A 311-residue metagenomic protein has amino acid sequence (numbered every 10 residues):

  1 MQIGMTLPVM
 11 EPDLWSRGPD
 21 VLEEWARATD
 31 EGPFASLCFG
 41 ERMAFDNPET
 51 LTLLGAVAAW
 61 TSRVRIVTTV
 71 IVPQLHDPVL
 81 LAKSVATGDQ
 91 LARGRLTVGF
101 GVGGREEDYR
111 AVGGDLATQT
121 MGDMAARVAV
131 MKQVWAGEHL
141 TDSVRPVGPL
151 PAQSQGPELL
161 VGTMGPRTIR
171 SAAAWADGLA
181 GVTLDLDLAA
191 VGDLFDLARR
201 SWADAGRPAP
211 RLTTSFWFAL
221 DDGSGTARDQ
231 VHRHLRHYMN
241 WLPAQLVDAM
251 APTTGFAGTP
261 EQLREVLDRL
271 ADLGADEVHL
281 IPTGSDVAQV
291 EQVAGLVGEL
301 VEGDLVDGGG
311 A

Functional and structural regions predicted by a protein language model:
M1-A311: Active-site-adjacent structural elements that line small-molecule/cofactor binding pockets in enzymes
